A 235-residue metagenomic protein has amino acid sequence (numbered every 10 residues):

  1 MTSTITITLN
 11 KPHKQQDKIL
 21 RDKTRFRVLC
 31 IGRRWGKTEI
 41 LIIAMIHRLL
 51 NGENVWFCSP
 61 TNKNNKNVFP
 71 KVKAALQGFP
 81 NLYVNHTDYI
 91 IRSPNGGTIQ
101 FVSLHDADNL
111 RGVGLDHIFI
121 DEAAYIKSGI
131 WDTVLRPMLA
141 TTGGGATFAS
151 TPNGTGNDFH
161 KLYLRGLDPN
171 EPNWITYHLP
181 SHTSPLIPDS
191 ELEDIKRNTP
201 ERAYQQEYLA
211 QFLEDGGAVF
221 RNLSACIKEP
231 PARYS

Functional and structural regions predicted by a protein language model:
M1-F26: Pre-P-loop entry segment of helicase/translocase ATPase cores
T24-I90: Conserved P-loop
F26-V28, N54-W56, I99, H117 (+1 more regions): Residue-level preference for the first positions of well-ordered beta-strands
K63-D116, Q205, F212: Inter-Walker segment of RecA-like/P-loop motor cores
I90-P94, Y163-N173, C226-Y234: Short, conserved catalytic or adaptor-binding loops enriched in Gly and charged residues
D121-A123: Walker B catalytic acidic pair
Y125-T199: ASCE P-loop NTPase helicase motor core
S184-S235: ATPase catalytic-site recognition across NTP-hydrolyzing enzymes
